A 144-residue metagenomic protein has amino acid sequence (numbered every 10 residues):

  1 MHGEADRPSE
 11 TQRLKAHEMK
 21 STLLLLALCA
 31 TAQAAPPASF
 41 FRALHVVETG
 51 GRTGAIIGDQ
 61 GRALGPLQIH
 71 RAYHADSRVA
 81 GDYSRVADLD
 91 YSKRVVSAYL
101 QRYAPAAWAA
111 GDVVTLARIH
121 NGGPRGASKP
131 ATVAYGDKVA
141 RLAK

Functional and structural regions predicted by a protein language model:
E4-E18: Short, Lys/Arg-enriched N-terminal segments with co-localized hydrophobic residues within the first ~10-30 amino acids
A5, Q33-A34: Compositionally biased, intrinsically disordered/low-complexity regions enriched for serine, proline and threonine
D6-S9, L24, S39: Residue-level detector of alpha-helix boundary/anchor positions
K15-A16, C29, R141: Short hotspots in intrinsically disordered terminal tails
K20-S21, V96: A short alpha-helix capping/helix-coil boundary motif
S21-T31: Sec-dependent N-terminal signal peptides
A34-K144: Catalytic glycan-binding domains that act on GlcNAc-containing polysaccharides
